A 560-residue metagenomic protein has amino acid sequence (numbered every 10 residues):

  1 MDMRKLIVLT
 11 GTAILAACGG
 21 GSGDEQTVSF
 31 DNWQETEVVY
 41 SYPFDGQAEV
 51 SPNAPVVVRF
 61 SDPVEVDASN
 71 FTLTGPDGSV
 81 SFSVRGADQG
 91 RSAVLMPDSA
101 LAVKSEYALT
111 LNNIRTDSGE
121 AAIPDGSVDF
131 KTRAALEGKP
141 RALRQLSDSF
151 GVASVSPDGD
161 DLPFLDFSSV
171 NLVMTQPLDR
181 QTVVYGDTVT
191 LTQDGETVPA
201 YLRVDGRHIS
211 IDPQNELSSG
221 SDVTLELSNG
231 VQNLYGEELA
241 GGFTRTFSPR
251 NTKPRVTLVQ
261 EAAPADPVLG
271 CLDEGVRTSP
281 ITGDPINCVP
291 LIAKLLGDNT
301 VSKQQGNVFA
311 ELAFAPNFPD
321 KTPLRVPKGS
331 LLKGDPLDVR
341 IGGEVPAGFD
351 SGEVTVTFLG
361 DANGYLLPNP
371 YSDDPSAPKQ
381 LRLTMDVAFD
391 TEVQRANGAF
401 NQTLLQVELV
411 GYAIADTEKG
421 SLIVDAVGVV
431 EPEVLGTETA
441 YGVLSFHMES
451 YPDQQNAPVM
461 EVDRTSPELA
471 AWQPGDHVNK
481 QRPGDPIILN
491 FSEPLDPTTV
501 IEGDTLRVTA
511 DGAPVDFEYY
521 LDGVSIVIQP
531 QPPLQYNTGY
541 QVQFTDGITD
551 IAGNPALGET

Functional and structural regions predicted by a protein language model:
D2-L9: Sec-dependent signal peptide recognition, specifically the positively charged N-region followed immediately by
L15-A17: C-terminal motif of bacterial Sec signal peptides marking the signal peptidase cleavage site
G19-T72, E106-A108, N112, G119-T188 (+4 more regions): N-terminal non-catalytic regions of secreted/periplasmic and cell-surface proteins
F60, S105-I114, M174, S221-L227 (+4 more regions): Short beta-strand segments enriched for Tyr within beta-sheet-rich domains, predominantly fibronectin type III
Q89-L95, D205-I211, D522-I528: Aromatic sugar-binding surface patches on proteins that engage polysaccharides or sugar-phosphate polymers
S99-S105, N215-S221, P532-T538: Surface-exposed, short loops/turns at beta-strand junctions within beta-sandwich domains
T116-S127, N233-T244, A396-F400, L435-V443 (+1 more regions): Beta-sandwich strand segments
T182, N251-E468, H477-N479: Extracytosolic secretory-pathway proteins
